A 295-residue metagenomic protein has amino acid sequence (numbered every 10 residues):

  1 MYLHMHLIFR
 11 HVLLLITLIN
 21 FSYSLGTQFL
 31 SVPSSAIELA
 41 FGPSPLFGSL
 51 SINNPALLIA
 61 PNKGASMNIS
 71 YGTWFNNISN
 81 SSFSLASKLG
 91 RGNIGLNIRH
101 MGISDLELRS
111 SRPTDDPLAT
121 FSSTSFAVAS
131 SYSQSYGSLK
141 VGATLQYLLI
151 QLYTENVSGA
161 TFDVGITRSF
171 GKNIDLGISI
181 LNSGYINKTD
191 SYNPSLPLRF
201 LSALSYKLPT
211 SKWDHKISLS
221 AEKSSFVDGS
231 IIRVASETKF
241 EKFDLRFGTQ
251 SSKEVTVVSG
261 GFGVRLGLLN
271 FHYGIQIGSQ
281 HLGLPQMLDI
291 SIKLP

Functional and structural regions predicted by a protein language model:
Y2, T17-I19, V128, Y132: A general marker of short, structured functional hotspots
I8-F21: Sec-dependent N-terminal signal peptides
Y23-P295: Subset of outer-membrane beta-barrel
